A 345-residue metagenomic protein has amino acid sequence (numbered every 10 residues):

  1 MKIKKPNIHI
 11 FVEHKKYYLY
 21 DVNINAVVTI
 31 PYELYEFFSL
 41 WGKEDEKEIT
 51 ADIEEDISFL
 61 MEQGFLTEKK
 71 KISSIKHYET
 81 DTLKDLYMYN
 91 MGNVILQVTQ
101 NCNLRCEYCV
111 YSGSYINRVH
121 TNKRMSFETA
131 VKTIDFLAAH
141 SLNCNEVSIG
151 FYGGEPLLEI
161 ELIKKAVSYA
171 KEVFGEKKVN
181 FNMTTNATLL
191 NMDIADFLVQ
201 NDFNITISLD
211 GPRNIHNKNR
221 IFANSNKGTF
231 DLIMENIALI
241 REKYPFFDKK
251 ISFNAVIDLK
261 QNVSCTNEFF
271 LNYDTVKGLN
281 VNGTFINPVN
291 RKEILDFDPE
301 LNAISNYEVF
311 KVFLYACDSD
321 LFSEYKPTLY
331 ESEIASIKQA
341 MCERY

Functional and structural regions predicted by a protein language model:
I3-P6, I10-E36, E324-Y345: Accessory C-terminal segments flanking Radical SAM cores
K4-Y20, I24-T29, I53-I95, G113 (+1 more regions): N-terminal [4Fe-4S]-dependent radical SAM core
E33, F37-A51: Short acidic, hydrophobic short linear motifs in intrinsically disordered regions
F59, Y78-D196, Q200-N201: Conserved alpha-helical substructure of the radical SAM core
G92-V94, V147-I149, F181-M183, I205-I207 (+2 more regions): Hydrophobic faces of well-ordered beta-strands that scaffold small-molecule active sites in alpha/beta enzyme cores
C102, I207-L209: Conserved phosphate-donor/acceptor-positioning beta-strand/loop module used by diverse small-molecule
V199-I205, D274-K277: Glycine-enriched alpha-helix->loop->beta-strand junction motifs that scaffold or abut catalytic
N214, K218-M234, A238-Y345: Radical SAM enzyme [4Fe-4S]-AdoMet core and its adjacent flexible, acidic and glycine-rich loops/tails across
